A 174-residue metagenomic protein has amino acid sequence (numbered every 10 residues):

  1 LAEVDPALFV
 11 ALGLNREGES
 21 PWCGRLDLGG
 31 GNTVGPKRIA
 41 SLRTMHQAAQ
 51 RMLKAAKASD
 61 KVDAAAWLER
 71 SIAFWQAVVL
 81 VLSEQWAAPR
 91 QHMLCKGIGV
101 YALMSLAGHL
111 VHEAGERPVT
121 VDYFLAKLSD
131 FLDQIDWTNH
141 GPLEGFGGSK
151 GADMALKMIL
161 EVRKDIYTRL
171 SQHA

Functional and structural regions predicted by a protein language model:
L1-A174: Accessory terminal alpha-helical modules
